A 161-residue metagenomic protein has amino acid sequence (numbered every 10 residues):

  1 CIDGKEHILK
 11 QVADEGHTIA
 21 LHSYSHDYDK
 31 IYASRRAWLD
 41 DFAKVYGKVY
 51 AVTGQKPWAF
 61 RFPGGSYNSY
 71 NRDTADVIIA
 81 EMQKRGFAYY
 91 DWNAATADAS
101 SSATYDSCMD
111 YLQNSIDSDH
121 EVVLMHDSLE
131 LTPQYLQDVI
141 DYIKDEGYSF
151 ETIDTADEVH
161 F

Functional and structural regions predicted by a protein language model:
C1, A13, T18-H22, A88-Y90 (+1 more regions): Short, well-structured secondary-structure segments
D3-H7, H26-Y148, T155-F161: Catalytic domains of cell-wall/extracellular-matrix polysaccharide-remodeling enzymes, centered on de-N-acetylation
